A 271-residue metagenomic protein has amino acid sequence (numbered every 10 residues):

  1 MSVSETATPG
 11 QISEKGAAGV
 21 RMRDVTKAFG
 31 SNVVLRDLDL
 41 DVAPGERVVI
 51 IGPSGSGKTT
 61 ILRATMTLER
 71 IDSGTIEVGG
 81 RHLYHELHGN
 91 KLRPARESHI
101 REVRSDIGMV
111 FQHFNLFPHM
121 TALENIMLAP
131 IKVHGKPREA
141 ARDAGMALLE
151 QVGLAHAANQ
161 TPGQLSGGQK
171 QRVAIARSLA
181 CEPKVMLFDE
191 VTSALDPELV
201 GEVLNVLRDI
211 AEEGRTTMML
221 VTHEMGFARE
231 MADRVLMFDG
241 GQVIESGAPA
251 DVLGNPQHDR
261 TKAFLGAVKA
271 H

Functional and structural regions predicted by a protein language model:
M1-T26, H271: ABC-family P-loop ATPase nucleotide-binding domain
S2-V3, A250-H271: C-terminal boundary and immediately downstream tail of ABC-type ATPase nucleotide-binding domains
A17-P249: ABC family nucleotide-binding domain
